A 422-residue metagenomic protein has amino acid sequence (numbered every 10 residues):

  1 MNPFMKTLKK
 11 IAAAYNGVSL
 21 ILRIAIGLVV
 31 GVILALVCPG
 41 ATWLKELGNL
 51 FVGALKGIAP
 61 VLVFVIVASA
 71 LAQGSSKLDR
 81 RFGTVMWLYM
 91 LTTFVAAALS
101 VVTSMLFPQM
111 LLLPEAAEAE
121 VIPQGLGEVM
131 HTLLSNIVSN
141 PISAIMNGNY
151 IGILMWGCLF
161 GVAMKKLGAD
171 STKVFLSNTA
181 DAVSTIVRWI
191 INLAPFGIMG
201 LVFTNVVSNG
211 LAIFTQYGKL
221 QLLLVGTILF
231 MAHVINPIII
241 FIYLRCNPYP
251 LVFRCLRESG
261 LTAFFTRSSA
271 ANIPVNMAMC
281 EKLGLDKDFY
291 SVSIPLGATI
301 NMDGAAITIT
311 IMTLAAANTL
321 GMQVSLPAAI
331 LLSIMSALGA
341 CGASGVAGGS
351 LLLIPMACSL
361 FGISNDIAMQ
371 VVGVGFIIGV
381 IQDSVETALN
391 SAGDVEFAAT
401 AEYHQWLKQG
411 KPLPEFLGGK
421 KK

Functional and structural regions predicted by a protein language model:
I11-V37, V52-L55, R80-L251, K411-L417 (+1 more regions): Signature of multi-pass transmembrane helix bundles
W43-L44, D79, L211-K219, C246-R257 (+2 more regions): Membrane-water interface of transmembrane alpha-helices in multipass transporters/channels
K45, N49-G53, S143, V174-W189 (+4 more regions): Short amphipathic alpha-helical coupling elements at transmembrane boundaries
A54, M90-F94, A98, V225-L229 (+4 more regions): Hydrophobic transmembrane alpha-helical segments of multi-pass transport and channel proteins
L71-R80, K166-D170, N209, R245-P248 (+5 more regions): Juxtamembrane helix-boundary/capping and inter-helix hinge elements in multi-pass membrane proteins
D79-V85, T185-N192, K282-A298, L326-P327 (+2 more regions): Membrane-interface alpha-helices at helix entry/exit sites of multi-pass transporters
E258-A340, K411-G419: Helix-loop-helix junctions within the multi-pass membrane cores of secondary transporters/permeases
I311-K422: Transmembrane alpha-helical segments and their short flanking loops that form helix-hairpins/helix-helix interfaces
